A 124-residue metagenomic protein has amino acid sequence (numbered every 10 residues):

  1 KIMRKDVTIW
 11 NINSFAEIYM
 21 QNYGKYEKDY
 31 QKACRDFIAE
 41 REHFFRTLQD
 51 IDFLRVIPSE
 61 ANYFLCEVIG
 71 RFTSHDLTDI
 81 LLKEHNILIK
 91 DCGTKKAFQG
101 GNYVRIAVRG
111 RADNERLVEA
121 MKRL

Functional and structural regions predicted by a protein language model:
K1-I57: PLP-dependent aminotransferase class I/II
M3, L77, L117-A120: Hydrophobic side chains in well-ordered alpha-helices
I9, R55-V56, D79, K95-A97: Short secondary-structure boundary/capping segments
F37-I38, E42, L48-H85, V108: Conserved PLP-binding catalytic core of the aspartate aminotransferase-like
K83-E84, K95-L124: PLP-dependent enzyme catalytic core of the Aspartate aminotransferase-like
C92: Beta-hairpin "wing" of winged helix-turn-helix
